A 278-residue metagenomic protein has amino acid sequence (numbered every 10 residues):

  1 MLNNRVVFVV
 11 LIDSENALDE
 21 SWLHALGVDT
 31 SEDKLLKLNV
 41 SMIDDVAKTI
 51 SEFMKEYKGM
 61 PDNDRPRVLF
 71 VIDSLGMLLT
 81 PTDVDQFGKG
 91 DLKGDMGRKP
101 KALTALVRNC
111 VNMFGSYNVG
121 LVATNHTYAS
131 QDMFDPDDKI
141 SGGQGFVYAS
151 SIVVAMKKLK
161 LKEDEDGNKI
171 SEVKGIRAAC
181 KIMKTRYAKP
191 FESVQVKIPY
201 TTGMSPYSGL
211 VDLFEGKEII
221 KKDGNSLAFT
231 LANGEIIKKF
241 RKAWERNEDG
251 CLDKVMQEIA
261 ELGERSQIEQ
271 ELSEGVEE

Functional and structural regions predicted by a protein language model:
M1-N4, A25-D29, E52-M60, M77-P81 (+7 more regions): Conserved, well-folded catalytic cores of nucleic-acid-processing and energy-transducing macromolecular machines
N4-G94, K101, A105: Conserved inter-motif catalytic segment of the P-loop NTP-binding fold
V9-L11, L35-K37, V122, V154-M156 (+1 more regions): Short hydrophobic alpha-helical runs that function as membrane-insertion/retention elements
A17, A129, F229: Positions that flank functional sites
S21, M133-F134, A232-G234: Short Asp/Glu-rich motifs
S41-K48, L161-D164, M204-S205, A228: A short acidic, often aromatic-flanked loop/helix-cap motif at beta-alpha or helix-coil junctions that lines enzyme
M96-K217: Phosphate-binding/switch region of NTP-binding enzymes
K222-E278: Terminal-proximal interaction/regulatory segments of ATP-powered molecular machines
